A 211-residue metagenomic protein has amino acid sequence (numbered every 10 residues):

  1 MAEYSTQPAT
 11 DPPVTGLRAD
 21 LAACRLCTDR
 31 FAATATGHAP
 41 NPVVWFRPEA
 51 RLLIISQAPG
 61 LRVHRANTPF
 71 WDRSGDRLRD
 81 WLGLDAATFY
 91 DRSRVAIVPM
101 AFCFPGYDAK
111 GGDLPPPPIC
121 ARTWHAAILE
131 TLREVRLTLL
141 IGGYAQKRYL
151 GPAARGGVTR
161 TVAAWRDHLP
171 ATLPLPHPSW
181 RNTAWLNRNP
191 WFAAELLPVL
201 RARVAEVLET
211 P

Functional and structural regions predicted by a protein language model:
E3-L208: A polyanion-binding, active-site-adjacent surface
